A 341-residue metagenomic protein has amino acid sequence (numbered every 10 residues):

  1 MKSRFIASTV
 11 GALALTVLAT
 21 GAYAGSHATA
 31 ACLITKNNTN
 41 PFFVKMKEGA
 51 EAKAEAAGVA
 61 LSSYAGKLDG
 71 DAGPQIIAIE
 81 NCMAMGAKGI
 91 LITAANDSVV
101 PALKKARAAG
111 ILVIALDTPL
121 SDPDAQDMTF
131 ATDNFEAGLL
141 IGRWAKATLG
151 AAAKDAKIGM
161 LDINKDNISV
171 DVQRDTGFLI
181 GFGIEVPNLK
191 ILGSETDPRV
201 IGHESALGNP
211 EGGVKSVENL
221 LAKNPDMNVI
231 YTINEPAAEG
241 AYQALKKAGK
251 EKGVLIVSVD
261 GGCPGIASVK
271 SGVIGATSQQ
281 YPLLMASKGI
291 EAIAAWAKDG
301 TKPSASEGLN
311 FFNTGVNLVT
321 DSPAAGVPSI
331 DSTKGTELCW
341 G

Functional and structural regions predicted by a protein language model:
K2-F5, A14, A22-G341: A residue-level marker of the well-folded mature domains of exported/periplasmic proteins
V10-L18: Bacterial N-terminal signal peptides
